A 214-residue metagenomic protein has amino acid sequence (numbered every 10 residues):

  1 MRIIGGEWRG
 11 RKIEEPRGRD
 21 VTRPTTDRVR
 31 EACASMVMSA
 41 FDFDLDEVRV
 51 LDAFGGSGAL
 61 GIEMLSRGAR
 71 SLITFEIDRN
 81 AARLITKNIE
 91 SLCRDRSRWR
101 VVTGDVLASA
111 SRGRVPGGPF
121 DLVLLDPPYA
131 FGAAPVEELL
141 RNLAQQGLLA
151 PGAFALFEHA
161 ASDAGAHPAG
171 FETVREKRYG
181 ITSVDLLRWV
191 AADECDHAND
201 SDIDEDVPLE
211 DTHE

Functional and structural regions predicted by a protein language model:
M1-E214: Class I S-adenosyl-L-methionine-dependent methyltransferase catalytic core
